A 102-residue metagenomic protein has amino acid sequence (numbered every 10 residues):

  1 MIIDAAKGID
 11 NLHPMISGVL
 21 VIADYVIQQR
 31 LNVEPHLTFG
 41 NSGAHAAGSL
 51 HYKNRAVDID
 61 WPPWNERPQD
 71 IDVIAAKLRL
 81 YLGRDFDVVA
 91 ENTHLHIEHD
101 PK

Functional and structural regions predicted by a protein language model:
M1-L31: Active-site acidic/histidine clusters and adjacent loop/turn architecture that either coordinate catalytic ions
A6-L12, H36, N41-V57, W61-K102: Catalytic cores and adjacent binding grooves of peptidoglycan-active enzymes
